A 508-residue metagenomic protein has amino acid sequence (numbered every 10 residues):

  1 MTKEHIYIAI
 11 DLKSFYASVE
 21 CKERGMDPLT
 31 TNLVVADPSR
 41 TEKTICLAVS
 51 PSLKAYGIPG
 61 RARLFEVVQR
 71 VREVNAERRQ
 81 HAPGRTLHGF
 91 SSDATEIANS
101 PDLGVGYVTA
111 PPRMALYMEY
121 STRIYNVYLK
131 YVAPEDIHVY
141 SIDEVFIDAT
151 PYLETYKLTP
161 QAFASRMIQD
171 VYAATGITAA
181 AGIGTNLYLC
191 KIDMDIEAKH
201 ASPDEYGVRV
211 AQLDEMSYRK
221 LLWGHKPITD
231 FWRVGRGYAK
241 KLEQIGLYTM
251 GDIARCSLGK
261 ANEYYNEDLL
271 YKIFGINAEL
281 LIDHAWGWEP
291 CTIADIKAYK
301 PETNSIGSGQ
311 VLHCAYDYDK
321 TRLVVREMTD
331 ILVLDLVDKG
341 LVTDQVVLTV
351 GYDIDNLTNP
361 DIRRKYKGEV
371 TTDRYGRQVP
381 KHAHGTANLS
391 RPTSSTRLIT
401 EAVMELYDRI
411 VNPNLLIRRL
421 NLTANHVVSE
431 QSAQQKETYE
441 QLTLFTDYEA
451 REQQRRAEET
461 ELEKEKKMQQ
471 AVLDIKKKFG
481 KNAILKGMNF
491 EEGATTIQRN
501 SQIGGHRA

Functional and structural regions predicted by a protein language model:
M1-I293, L444, E449-A508: Gly/Gly-Pro- and Ser/Thr-rich, intrinsically disordered tail segments characteristic of DNA damage-repair and tolerance
A9, D230, Y238-I417, Y439: DNA-contacting surface of Y-family translesion DNA polymerases
T31, A179, D344-V346, L420 (+1 more regions): Change "...and in nucleic-acid phosphodiester-cleaving endonucleases..." to "...and in nucleic-acid processing enzymes
F146, N388, N421: Short aromatic/hydrophobic contact patches that present stacked aromatics for nucleic-acid/ligand binding
T185, Y352-I354, H426-V428: Glycine-rich beta-alpha junction loops
I192-D193, T358-D361, S432-Q435: Short, well-ordered secondary-structure micro-motifs
L348, L422, G480: Hydrophobic, well-ordered secondary-structure elements that form the walls of internal hydrophobic environments
E405, R409-K467, L473-D474: C-terminal hydrophobic structural anchor segments that stabilize assembly/packing rather than catalytic chemistry
